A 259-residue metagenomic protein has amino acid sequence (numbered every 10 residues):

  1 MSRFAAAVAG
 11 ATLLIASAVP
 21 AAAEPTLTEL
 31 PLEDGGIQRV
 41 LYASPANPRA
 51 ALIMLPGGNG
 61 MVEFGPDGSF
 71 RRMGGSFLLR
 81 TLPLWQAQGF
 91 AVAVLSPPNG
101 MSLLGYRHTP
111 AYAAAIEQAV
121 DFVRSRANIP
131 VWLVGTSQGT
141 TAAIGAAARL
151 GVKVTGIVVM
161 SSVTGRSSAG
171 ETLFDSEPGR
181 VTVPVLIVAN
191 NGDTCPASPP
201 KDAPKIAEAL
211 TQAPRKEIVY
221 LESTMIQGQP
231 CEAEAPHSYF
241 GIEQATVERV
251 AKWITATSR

Functional and structural regions predicted by a protein language model:
V8-S17: Bacterial N-terminal signal peptides
A22-N47: N-terminal cap/lid segment of alpha/beta-hydrolase-fold proteins
P45-L84: Short, surface-exposed "cap/lid" segments of acyl-processing enzymes
S76-L78, L103-R126: Alpha/beta-hydrolase active-site loop
T81-S102: Conserved alpha/beta-hydrolase
D121-R180: Primarily recognizes the serine-hydrolase "nucleophile elbow" in alpha/beta-hydrolase and SGNH/GDSL folds
G156, S161-S223: The feature captures the conserved acid-bearing segment of alpha/beta-hydrolase catalytic domains
A213-R259: C-terminal catalytic histidine-bearing segment of alpha/beta-hydrolase fold enzymes
